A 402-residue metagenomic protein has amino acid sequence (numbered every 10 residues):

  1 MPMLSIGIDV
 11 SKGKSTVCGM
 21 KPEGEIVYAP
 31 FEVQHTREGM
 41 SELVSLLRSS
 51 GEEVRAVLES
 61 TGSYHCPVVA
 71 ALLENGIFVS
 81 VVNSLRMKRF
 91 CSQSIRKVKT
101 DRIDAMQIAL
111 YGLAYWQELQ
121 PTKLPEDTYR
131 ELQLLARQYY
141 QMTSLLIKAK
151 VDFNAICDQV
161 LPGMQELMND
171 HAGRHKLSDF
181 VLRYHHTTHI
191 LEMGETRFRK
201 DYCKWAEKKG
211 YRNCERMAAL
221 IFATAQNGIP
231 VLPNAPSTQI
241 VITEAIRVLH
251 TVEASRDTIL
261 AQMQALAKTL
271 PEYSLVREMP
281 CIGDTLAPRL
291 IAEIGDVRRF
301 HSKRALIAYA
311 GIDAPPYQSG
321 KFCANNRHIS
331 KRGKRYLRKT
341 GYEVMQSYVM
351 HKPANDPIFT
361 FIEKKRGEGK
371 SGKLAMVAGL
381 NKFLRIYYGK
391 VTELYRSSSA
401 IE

Functional and structural regions predicted by a protein language model:
M1-E402: A detector of single, family-specific signature residues that are central to catalytic or substrate-handling motifs
